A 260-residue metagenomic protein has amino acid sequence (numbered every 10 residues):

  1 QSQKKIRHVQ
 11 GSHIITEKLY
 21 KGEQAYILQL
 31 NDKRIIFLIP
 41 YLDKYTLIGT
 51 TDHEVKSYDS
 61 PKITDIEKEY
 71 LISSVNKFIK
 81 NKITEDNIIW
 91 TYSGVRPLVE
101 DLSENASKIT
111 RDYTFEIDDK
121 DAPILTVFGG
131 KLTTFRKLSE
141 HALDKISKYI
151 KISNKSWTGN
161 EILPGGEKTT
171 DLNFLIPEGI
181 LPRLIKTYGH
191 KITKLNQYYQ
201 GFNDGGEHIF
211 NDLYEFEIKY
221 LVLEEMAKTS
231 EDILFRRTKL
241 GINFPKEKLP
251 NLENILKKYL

Functional and structural regions predicted by a protein language model:
Q3-I48, H53-E247, N251-L260: C-terminal catalytic lobe of FAD-dependent flavoproteins
